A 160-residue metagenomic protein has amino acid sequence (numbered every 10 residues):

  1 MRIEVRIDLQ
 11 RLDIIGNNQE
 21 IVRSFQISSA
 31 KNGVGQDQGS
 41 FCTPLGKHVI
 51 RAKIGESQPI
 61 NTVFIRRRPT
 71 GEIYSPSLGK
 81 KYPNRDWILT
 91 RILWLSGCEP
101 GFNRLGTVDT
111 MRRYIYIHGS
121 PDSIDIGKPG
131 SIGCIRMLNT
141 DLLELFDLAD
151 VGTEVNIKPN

Functional and structural regions predicted by a protein language model:
M1, Q26-S40, E72-G79: N-terminal post-signal-peptidase region of extra-cytosolic proteins
M1-G33: A structural motif detector for short, solvent-exposed N-terminal "entry" segments of globular domains
E4, D13, V49, I92-W94 (+1 more regions): Soluble periplasmic/extracytoplasmic beta-strand elements of cell-envelope proteins
I7-L9, V22, L45, I88-T90 (+1 more regions): Extracytoplasmic
I14, G35-Q36, Q58-N61: Short, solvent-exposed loop/turn elements at domain surfaces
S24-Q26, K47, Y114, E154: Well-ordered beta-strand positions in beta-sheet-rich domains
G35-K53: Short, surface-exposed secondary-structure junctions/capping segments
I60-N160: Exported/periplasmic cell-wall-interacting domains
